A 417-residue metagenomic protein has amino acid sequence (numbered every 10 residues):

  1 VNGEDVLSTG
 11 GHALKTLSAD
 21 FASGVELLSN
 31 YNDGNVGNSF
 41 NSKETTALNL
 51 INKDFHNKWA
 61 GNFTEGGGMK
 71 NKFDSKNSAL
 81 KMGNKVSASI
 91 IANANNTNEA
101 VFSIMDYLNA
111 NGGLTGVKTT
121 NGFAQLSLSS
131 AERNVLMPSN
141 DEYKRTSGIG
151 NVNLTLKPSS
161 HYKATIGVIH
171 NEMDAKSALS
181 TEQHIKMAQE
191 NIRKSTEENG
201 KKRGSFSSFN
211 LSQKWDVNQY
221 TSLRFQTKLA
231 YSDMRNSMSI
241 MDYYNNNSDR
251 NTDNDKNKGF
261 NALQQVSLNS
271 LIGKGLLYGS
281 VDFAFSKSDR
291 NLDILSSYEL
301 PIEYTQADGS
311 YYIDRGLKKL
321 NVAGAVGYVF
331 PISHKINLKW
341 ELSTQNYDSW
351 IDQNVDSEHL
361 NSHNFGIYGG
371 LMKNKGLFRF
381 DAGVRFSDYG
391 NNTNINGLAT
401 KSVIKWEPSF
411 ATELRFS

Functional and structural regions predicted by a protein language model:
V1-R235, D255-S288, G327-I336, A411-S417: Membrane-proximal, glycine/serine-rich, low-complexity loop/turn segments characteristic of large bacterial
S8, A60-N62, E132-P138, E190-E197 (+6 more regions): Extracytoplasmic loops and strand-loop junctions of Gram-negative outer membrane beta-barrel proteins
N41-S42, D106-N111, T181-E190, A230 (+5 more regions): Flexible, surface-exposed loop regions and adjacent strand-edge segments of Gram-negative outer-membrane beta-barrel
E99-S103, D174-L179, M234-I240, S288-I294 (+2 more regions): Outer-membrane beta-barrel proteins
E142-K144, N199-S205, T252-F260, D314-L320 (+2 more regions): Replace "Gram-negative outer membrane beta-barrel proteins" with "bacterial and organellar outer membrane beta-barrel
N210, G259, D289-D381, I395: Outer-membrane beta-barrel transmembrane domain signature of Gram-negative proteins, especially the mid-to-C-terminal
Q345, V384-Y389: Active/binding-pocket-proximal capping segment
R379, Y389-G397, I404-E407: Membrane translocator/pore-forming domains, dominated by Gram-negative outer-membrane beta-barrels
